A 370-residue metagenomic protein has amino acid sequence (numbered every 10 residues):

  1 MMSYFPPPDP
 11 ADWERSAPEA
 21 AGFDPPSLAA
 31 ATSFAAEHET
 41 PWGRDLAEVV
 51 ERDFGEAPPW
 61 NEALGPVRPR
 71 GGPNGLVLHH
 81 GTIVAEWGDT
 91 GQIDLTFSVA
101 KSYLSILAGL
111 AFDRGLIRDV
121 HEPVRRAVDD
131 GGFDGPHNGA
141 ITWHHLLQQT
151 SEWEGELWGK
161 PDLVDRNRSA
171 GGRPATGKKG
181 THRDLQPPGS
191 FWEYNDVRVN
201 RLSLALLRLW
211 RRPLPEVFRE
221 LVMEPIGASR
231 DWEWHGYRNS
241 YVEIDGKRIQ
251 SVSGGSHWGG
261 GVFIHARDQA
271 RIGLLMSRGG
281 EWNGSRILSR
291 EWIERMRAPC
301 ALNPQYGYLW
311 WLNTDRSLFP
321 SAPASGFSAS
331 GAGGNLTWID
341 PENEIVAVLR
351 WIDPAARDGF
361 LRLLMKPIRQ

Functional and structural regions predicted by a protein language model:
M1-T90, R114-R118, R208, R212 (+1 more regions): N-terminal leader/targeting segments and the immediately adjacent pre-domain N-terminus
W60-A63, R70-G71, V77-H79, P123-A127 (+1 more regions): Extended ligand-binding groove/face enriched in aromatic
G81, L95-V120, L146, L202-L206 (+2 more regions): Active-site SXXK
V84-G88, Q92, E156-N239, G260: Catalytic-site signature segments of enzymes, centered on catalytic residues
S102-Y103, R198-A205, G260-W282, N335-W351: Active-site-proximal alpha-helical segments within enzyme catalytic domains
R114-W153, T181, R208-G259, E291: Active-site helix/loop module of the DD-peptidase/beta-lactamase fold, centered on the serine-lysine SxxK catalytic
H235, S240-S256, R297-V346: Active-site Gly/Thr loop motif
S328-Q370: Structured C-terminal helix/loop/strand segments within mature extracytoplasmic catalytic/sensor domains
